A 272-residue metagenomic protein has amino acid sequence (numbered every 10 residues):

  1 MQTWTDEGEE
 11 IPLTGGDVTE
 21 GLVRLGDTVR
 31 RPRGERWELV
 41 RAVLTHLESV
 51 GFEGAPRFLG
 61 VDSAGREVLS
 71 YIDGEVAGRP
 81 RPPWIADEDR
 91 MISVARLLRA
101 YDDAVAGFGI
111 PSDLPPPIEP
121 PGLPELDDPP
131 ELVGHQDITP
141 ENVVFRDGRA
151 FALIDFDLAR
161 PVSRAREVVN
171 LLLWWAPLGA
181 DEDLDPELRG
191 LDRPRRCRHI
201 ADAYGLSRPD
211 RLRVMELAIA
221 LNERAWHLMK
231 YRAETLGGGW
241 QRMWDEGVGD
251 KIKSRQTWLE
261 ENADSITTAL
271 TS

Functional and structural regions predicted by a protein language model:
M1-V18, E261-S272: Actinobacteria-biased recognition of intrinsically disordered, low-complexity terminal regions
E9-H135, R146-R149: ATP-binding pocket architecture of kinase catalytic cores
P80-W84, R160-V162, G179-L184: Short, polar/flexible loop-turn hinges at active-site or ligand-entry regions and domain interfaces
L97, R146, R164-E167, R193-C197 (+1 more regions): Amphipathic alpha-helical interface surfaces
P117, G122-D128, L132, T139-L178: Catalytic activation segment of kinase domains across protein kinase-like and atypical kinase folds
V168-G205, L221-T235: Active-site activation/catalytic loop segments of kinase-like enzymes and analogous catalytic loops in related
L206-E216: Short, surface-exposed acidic
A225-S272: ATP/Mg2+ or Mg2+-diphosphate-binding catalytic cores that bind nucleotide phosphates or diphosphates via glycine-rich
